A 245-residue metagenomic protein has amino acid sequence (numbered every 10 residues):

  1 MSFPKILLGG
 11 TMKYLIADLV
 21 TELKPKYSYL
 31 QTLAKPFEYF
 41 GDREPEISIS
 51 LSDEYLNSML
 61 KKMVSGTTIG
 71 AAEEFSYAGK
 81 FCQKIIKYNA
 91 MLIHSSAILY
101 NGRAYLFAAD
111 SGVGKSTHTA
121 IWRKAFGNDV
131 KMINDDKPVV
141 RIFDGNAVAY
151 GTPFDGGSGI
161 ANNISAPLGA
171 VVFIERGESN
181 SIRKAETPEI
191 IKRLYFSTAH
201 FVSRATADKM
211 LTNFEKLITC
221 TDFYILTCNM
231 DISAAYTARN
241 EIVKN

Functional and structural regions predicted by a protein language model:
S2-L106, D110-S111, I121-K131, V139-N245: A noncatalytic interaction/capping subdomain that flanks phosphate/NTP-handling catalytic cores
K115: Conserved lysine of the Walker
H118: Hydrophobic positions on the alpha1 helix immediately C-terminal to the Walker A/P-loop
